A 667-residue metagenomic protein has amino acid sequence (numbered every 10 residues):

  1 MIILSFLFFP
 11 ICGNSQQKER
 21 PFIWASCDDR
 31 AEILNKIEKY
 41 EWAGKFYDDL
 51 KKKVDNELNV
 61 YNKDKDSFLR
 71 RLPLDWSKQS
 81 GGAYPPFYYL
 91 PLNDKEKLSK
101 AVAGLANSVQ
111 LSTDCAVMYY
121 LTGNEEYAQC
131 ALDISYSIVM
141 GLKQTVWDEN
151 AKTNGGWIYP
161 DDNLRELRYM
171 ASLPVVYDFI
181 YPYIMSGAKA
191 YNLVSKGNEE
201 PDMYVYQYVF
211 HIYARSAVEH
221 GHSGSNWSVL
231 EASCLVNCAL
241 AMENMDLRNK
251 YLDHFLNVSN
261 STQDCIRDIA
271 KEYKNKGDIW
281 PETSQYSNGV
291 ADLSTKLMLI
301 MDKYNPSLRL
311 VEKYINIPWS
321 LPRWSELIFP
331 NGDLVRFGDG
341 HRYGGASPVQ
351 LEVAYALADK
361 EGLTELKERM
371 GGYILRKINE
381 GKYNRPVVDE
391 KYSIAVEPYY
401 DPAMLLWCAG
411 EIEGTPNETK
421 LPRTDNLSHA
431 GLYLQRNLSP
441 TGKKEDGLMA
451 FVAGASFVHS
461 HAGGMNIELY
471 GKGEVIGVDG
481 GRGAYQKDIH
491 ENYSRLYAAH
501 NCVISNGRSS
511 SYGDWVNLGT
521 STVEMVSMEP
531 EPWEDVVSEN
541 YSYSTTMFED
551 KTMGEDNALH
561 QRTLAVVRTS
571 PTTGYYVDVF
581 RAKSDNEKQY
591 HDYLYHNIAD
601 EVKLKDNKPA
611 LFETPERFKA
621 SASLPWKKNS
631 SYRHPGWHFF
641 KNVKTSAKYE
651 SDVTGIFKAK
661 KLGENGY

Functional and structural regions predicted by a protein language model:
M1-Q17: Bacterial Sec-dependent N-terminal signal peptides
Q16-L92: Low-complexity, Ser/Thr/Pro/Gly-enriched N-terminal "stalk/linker" regions
Y47, K100-P322, E326-L334, G340-H341: Aromatic-lined, polymer-binding surfaces characteristic of secreted/periplasmic polysaccharide-degrading enzymes
N59-R71, Y183-N192, Y355-A358, G362-E365 (+1 more regions): Internal, charge-rich low-complexity segments
L74-L90, A151, K196-Y204, Q263-K271 (+4 more regions): Surface-exposed intrinsically disordered loops and tails
L308-E397: C-terminal, helix-dominated tail/subdomain
L375, G381-R617: Catalytic and substrate-binding regions of extracellular carbohydrate-active enzymes, especially polysaccharide lyases
L594-Y667: Polysaccharide-binding surfaces and accessory modules of carbohydrate-active proteins
